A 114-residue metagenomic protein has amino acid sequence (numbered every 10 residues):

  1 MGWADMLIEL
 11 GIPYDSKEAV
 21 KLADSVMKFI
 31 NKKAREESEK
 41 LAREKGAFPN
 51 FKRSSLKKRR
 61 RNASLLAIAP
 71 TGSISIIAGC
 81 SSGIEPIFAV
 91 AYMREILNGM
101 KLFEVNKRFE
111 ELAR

Functional and structural regions predicted by a protein language model:
M1-R114: Long, C-terminal-biased catalytic regions of enzyme "large/alpha" subunits
